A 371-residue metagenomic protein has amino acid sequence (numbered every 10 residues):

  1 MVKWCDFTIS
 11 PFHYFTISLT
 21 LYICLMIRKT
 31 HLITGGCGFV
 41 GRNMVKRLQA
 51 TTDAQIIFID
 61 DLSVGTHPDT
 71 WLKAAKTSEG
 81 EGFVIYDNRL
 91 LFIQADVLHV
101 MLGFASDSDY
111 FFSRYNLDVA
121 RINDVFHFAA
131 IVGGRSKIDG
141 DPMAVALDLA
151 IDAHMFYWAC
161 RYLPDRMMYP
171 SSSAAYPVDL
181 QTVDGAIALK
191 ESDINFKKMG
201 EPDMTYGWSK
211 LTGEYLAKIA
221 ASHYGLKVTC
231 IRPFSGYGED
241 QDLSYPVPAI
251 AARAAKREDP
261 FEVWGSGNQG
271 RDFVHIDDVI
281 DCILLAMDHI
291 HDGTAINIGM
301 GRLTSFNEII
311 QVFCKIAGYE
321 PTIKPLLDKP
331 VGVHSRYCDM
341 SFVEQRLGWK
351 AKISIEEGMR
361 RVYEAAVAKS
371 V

Functional and structural regions predicted by a protein language model:
W4-S18: Intrinsically disordered, low-complexity proline-rich regions
T16, L21-G236, A365: N-terminal Rossmann-like NAD(P)+-binding domain of SDR-like oxidoreductases, especially those catalyzing
T30, M44, K76-L91, A95-D96 (+1 more regions): C-terminal substrate-binding subdomain of Rossmann-fold SDR/epimerase-dehydratase oxidoreductases
G65-H67, P177-D179, E239-Q241, F306 (+1 more regions): A short beta-to-alpha transition loop/helix N-cap that caps and shapes the active-site region
M155, A217, I250, V343-E344: Structural element of the ATP-grasp superfamily
D179-K190, L211, Y215-M287, G301-L303 (+1 more regions): NAD(P)-dependent short-chain dehydrogenase/reductase
